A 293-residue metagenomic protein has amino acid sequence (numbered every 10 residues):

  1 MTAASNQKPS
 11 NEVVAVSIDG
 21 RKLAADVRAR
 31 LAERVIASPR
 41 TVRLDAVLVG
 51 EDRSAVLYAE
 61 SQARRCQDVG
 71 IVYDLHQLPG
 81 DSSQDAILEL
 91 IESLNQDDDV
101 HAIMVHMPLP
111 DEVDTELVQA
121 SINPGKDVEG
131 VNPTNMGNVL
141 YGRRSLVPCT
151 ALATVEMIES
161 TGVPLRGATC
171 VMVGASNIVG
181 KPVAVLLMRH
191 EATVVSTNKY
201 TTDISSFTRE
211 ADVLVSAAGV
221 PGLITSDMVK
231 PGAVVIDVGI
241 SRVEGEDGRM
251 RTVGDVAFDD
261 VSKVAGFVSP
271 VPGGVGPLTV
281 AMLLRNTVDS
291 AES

Functional and structural regions predicted by a protein language model:
T2-R40: Positively charged, low-complexity intrinsically disordered leader regions
R34-D45, G50-D68: N-terminal glycine-rich anion-binding loops that anchor highly charged ligand groups
V49-A63, S145-V234, V238, V243 (+1 more regions): Glycine-rich phosphate/diphosphate-binding loop of Rossmann-like nucleotide-binding domains
C66-G80, V194-S196: Short beta-strand elements in bilobed, periplasmic/extracellular small-molecule ligand-binding domains
A86-D98: Short, well-structured alpha-helical segments in soluble
M104-L165, F207: Anion-binding alpha/beta catalytic cores of soluble intermediary-metabolism enzymes, centered on
V105-E112, V220-G222, I240-V243, G274: Short glycine-rich anion-binding loops that position phosphate/pyrophosphate groups of nucleotides and phosphorylated
E116-M136, G239-S293: Rossmann-fold NAD(P)-binding glycine/threonine-rich loop
